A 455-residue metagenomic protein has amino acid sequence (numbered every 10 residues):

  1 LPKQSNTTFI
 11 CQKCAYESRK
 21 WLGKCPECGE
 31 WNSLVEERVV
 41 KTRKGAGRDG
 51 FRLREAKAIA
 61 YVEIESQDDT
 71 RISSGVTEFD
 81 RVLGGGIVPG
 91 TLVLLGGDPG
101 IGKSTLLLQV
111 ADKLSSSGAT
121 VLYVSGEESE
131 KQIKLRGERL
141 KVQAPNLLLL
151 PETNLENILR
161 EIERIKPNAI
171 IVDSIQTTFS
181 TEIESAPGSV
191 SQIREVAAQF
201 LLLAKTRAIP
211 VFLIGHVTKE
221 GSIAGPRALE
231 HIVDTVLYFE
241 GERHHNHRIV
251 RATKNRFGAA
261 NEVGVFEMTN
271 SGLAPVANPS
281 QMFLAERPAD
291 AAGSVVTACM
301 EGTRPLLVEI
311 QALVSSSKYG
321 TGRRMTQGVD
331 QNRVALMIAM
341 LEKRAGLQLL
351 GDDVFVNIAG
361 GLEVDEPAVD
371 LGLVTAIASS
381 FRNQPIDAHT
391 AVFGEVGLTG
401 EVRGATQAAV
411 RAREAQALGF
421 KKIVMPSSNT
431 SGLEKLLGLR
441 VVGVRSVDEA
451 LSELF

Functional and structural regions predicted by a protein language model:
K3-K13, E17-R81, V88-G96, I101-D112 (+5 more regions): Peripheral, non-AAA+ core regions of ATP-driven protein-machinery
V121-S125: Conserved RecA-like ASCE P-loop NTPase motor core of nucleic-acid helicases/translocases
G126-Q132: Conserved Walker A/P-loop ATP-binding site and its immediately adjacent core in helicase/helicase-like ATPase domains
